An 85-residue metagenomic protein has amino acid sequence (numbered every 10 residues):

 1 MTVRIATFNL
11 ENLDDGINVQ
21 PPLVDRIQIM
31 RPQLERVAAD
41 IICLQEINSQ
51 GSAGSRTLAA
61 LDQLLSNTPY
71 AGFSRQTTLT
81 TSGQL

Functional and structural regions predicted by a protein language model:
M1-L85: N-terminal, active-site-proximal structural segment of metallo-dependent hydrolase catalytic domains
